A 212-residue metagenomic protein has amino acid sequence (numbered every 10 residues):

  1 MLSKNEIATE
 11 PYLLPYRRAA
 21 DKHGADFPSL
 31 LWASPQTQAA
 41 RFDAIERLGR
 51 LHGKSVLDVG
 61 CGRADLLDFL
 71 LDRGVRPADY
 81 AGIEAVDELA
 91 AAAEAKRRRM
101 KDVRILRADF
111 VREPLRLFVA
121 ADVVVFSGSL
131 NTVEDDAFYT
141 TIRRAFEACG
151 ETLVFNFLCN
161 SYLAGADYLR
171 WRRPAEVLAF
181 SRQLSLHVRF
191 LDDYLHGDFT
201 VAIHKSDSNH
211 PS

Functional and structural regions predicted by a protein language model:
M1-L48, G53-L117, D136-T140, R144 (+1 more regions): Class I (Rossmann-like) S-adenosyl-L-methionine-dependent methyltransferase catalytic domain, capturing the SAM-binding
D122-D135: A short SAM/SAH-binding and catalytic strip from SAM-dependent methyltransferases
C149-T152: Short glycine-dipeptide loop
